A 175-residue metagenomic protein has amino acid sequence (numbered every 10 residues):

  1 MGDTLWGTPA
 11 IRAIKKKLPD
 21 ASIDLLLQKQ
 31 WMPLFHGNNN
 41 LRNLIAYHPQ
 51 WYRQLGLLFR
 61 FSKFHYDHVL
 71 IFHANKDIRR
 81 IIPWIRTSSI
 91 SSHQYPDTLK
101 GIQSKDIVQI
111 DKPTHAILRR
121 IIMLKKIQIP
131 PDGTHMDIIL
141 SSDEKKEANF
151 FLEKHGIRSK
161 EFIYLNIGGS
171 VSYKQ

Functional and structural regions predicted by a protein language model:
M1-Q175: Catalytic machinery of carbohydrate-active enzymes, primarily nucleotide-sugar-dependent glycosyltransferases
